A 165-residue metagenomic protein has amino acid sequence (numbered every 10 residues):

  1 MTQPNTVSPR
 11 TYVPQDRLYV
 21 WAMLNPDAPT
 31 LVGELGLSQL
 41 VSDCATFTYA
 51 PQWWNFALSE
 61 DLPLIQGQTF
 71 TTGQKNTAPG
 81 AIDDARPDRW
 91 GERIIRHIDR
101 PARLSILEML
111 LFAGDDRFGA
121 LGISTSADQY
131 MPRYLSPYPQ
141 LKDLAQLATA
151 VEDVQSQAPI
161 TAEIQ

Functional and structural regions predicted by a protein language model:
M1-Q165: Phosphate/dinucleotide-binding and metal-coordinating scaffold of catalytic cores in nucleotide-dependent enzymes
